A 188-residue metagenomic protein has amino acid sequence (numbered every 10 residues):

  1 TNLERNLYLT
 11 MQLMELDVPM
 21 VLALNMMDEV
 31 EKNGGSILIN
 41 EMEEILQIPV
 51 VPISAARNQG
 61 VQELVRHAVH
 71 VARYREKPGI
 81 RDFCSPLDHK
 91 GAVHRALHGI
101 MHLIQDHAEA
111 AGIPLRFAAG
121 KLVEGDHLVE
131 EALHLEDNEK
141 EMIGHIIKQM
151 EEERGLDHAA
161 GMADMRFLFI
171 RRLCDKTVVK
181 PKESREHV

Functional and structural regions predicted by a protein language model:
T1-T10, M14-S36: Conserved Switch II/interswitch segment of TRAFAC-class P-loop GTPases
L3-L7, S36-I39, N58-V65, K90-M101 (+2 more regions): Amphipathic alpha-helical transducer elements in NTP-driven molecular machines
L13, N25, M42, L64 (+1 more regions): Residue-level signature of catalytic and energy-coupling elements of molecular machines, predominantly ATP/GTP-dependent
D28-S85: Canonical P-loop GTPase G-domain recognition
Q47-P49, Y74, R81-V188: Extended helical scaffolds that flank P-loop GTPase cores
